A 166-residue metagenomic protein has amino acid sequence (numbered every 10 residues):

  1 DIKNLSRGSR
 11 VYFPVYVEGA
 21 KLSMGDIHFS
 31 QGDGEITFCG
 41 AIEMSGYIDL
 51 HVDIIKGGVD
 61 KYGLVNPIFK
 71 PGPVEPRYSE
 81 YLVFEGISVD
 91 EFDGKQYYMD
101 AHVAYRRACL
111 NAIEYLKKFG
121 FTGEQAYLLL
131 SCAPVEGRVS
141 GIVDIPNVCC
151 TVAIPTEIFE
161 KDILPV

Functional and structural regions predicted by a protein language model:
D1-F119, A133-E136, S140-V166: Active-site gating/interface segments in enzymes
Y127-S131: Beta-strand segments within the central parallel beta-sheet cores of soluble alpha/beta enzyme folds
